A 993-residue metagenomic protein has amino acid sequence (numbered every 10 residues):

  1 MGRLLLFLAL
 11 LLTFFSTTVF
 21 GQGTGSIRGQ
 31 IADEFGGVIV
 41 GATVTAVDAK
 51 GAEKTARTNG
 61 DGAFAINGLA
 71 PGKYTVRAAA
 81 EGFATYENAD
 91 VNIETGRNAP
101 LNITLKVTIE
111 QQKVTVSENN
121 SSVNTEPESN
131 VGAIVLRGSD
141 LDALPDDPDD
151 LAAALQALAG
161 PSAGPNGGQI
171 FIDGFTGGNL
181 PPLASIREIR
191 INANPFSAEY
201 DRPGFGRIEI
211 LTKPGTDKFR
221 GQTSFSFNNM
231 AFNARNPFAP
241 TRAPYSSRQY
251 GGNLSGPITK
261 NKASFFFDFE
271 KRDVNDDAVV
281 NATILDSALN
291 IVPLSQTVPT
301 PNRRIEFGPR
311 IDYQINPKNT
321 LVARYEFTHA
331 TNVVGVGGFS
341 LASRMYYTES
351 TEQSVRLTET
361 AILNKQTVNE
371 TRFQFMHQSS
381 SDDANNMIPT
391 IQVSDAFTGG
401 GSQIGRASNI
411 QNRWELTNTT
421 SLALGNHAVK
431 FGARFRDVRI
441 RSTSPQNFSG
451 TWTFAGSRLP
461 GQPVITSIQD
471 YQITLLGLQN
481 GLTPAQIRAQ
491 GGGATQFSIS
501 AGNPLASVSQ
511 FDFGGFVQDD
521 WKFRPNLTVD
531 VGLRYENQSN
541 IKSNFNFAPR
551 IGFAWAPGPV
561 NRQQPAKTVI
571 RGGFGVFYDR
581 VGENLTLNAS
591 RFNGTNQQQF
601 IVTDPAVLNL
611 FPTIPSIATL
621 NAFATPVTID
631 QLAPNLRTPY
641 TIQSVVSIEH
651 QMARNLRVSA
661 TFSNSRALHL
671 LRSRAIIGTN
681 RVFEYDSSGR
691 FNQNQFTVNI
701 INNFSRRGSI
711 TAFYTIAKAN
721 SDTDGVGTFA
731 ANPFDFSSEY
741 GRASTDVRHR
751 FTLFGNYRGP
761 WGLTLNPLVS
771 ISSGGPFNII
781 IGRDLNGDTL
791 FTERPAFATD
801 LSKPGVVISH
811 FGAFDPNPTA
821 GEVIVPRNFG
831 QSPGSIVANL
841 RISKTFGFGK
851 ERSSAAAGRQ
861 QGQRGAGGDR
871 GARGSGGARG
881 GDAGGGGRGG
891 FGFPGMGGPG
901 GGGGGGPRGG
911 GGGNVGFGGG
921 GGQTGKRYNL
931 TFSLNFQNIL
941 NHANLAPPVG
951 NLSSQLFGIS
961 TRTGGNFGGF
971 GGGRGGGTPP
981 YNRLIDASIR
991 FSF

Functional and structural regions predicted by a protein language model:
G2-S129, N179-P182, K318: Periplasm-facing N-terminal accessory domains of Gram-negative outer-membrane beta-barrel systems
R77, F83-P214, R220, N229-A239 (+10 more regions): Periplasmic N-terminal accessory/gating domains of Gram-negative outer-membrane beta-barrel systems
E118, T223-N229, F267-K271, A323-F327 (+10 more regions): Transmembrane beta-barrel strands of outer-membrane/channel proteins
G204-G206, R248-G252, I305-P309, T351-L357 (+14 more regions): Hydrophobic, lipid-facing positions within transmembrane beta-strands of outer-membrane proteins
R220, A243-T331, Y347-F375, P549: Transmembrane beta-barrel wall of Gram-negative outer-membrane proteins
S246, N526, N540, Q563 (+3 more regions): Short, solvent-exposed micro-motifs at the edges of structured domains
D273, V280-V292, L363-A396, R434-I487 (+10 more regions): A surface-exposed, glycine/aromatic-enriched loop/edge motif typical of exported proteins
R303, Q314-G514, I677-E684: Replace "related TpsB outer-membrane translocases also match" with "some related outer-membrane beta-barrels such as
